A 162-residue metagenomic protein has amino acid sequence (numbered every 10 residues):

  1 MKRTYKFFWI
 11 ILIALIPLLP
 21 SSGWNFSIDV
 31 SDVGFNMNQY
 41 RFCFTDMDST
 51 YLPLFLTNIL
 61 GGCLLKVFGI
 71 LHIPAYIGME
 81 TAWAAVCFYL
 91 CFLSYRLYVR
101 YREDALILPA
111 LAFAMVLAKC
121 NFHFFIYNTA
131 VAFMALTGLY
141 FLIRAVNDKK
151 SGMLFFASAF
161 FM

Functional and structural regions predicted by a protein language model:
R3-V30: Transmembrane signal-anchor helices characteristic of membrane glycosylation enzymes that use polyprenol
S21-Q39, D46-L64, I70: Extracytoplasmic catalytic/substrate-binding loops of multi-pass membrane glycan-assembly enzymes
I70-A82, A105-L108, M153: Membrane-interface starts of transmembrane alpha-helices
T81-Y101, T137: Transmembrane-helix motifs of polytopic, lipid-linked glycan transferases
F92-V116, K149-G152: Transmembrane-helix signature of polytopic, membrane-embedded enzymes that assemble or transfer cell-envelope glycans
F122-A132: Short acidic/glycine- and proline-prone juxtamembrane loop motifs at membrane-interface regions of multi-pass membrane
A130-D148, F161: Specific aromatic-rich, kink-prone transmembrane helix
G152-M162: Membrane-interface alpha helices of multi-pass inner-membrane proteins
